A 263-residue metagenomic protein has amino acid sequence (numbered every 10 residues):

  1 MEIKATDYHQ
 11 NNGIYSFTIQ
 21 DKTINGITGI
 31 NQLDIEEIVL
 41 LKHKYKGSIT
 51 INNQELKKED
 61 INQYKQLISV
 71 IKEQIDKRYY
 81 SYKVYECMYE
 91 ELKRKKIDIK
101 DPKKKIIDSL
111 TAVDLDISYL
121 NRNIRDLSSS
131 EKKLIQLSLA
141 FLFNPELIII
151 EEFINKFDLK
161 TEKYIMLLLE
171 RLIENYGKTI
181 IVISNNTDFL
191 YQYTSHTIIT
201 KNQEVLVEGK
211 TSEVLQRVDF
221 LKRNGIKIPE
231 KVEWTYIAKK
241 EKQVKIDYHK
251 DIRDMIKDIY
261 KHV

Functional and structural regions predicted by a protein language model:
G47-L56, Q63-K65: Conserved ABC transporter NBD signature motif
Q74, Y80-K95: Q-loop/switch helix immediately C-terminal to the Walker
D101-Y119: Conserved ABC ATPase "signature" region
I183-N185: H-loop/switch region of ABC-family ATPase nucleotide-binding domains
L190-Q192: A short, surface-exposed alpha-helical micro-motif characterized by mixed small hydrophobic and charged/polar residues
E204-I228: Conserved beta-strand-loop-alpha-helix hinge in the C-terminal portion of ABC ATPase nucleotide-binding domains
L221-V263: ABC ATPase nucleotide-binding domains
